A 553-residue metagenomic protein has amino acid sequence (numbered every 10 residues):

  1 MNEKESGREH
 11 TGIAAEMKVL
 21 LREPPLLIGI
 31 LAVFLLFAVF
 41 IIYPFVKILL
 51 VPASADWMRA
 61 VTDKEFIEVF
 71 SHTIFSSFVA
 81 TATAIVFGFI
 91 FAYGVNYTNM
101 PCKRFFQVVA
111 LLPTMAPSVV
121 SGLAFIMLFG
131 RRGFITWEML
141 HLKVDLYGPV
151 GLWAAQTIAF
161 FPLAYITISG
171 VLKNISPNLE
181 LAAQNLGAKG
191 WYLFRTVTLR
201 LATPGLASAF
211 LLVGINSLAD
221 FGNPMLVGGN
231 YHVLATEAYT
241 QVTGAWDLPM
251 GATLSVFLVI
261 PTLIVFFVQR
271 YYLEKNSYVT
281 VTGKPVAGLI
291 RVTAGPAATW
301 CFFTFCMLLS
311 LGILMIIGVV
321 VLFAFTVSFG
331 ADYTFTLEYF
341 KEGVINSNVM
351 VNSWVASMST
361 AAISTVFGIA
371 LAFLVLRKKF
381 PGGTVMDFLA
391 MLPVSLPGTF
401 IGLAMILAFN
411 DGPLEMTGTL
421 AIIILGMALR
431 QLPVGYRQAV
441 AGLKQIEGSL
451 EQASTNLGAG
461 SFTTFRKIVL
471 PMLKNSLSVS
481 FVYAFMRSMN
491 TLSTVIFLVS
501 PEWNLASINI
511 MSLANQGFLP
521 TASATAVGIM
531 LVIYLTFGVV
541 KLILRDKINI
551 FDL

Functional and structural regions predicted by a protein language model:
M1-A32, R270-L308, K541-L553: Transmembrane alpha-helical segments of polytopic membrane transport and secretion proteins
A14-L20, A55-T62, F335-V344: A short amphipathic helical element positioned immediately N-terminal to and/or at the very start of a transmembrane
L21-A55, K64-K173, L199-G222, T253-R270 (+7 more regions): Membrane-water interface segments at the C-terminal ends of transmembrane alpha-helices in multi-pass inner-membrane
I175-N178, I446-L450: Short glycine/proline-centered loop/turn elements that form peptide/ligand docking sites
A183-Q184, S454: The alpha-helix within a helix-turn-helix
K189, N276-V292, F329-G343: Juxtamembrane inter-helical linkers in multi-pass membrane proteins
F221-A245, D332, L492-L519, L553: Glycine-rich helix-loop "coupling/hinge" segments at transmembrane-helix boundaries in multipass transporters
T236-P261: Helix-loop-helix hairpin linking two adjacent transmembrane segments in secondary transporters
